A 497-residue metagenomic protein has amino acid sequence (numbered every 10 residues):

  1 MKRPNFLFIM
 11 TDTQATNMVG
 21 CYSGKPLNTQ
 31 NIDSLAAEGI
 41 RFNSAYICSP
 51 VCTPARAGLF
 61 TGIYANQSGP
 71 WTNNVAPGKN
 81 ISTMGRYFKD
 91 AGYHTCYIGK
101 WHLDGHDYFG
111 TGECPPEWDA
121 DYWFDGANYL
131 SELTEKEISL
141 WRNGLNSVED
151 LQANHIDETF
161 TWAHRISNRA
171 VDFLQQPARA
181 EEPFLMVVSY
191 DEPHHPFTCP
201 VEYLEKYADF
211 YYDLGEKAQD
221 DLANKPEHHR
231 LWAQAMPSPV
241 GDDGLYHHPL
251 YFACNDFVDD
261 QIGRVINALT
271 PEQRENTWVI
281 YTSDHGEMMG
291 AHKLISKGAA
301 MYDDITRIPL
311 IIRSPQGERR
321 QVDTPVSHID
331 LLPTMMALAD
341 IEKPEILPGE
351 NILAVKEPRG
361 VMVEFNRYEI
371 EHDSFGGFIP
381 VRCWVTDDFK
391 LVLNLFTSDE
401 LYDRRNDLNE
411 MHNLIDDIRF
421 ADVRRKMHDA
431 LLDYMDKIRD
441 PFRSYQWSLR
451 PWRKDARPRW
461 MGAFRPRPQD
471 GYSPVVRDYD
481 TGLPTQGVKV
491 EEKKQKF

Functional and structural regions predicted by a protein language model:
M1-K390, D399, L408-D429, M461-F497: Formylglycine-dependent sulfatase
V392-N394: Short beta-strand micro-motifs enriched in acidic
R405: Residues forming the ATP-binding cleft of Hanks-type serine/threonine protein kinase domains
D417-M461: A contiguous, mid-protein "functional segment" used to position or interact with cofactors/ions or partner subunits
